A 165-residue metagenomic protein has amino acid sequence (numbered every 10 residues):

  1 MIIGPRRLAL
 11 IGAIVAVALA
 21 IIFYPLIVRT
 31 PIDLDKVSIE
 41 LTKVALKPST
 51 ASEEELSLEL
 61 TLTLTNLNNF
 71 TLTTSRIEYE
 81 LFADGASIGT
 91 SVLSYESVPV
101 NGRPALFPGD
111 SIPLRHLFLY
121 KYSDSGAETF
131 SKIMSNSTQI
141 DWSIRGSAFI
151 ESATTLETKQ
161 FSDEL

Functional and structural regions predicted by a protein language model:
M1-E53, F149, A153-L165: Membrane engagement elements in two modes
T42-P48, V98-G102, A127-S131: Short structured motifs
E54-T61: Short, solvent-exposed loop/turn segments enriched in Ser/Thr/Gly
L62-N68: Asparagine-centered strand-capping/turn motif at beta-strand->loop junctions
F70-E78, T90-V92: Short, hydrophobic/aromatic beta-strand segments
E78-F82, R145-S147: Beta-strand signatures of extracellular beta-sandwich domains
G85-G126: Intrinsically disordered, low-complexity Pro/Gly/Ser/Thr-rich segments with frequent PxxP/GP/PP motifs and embedded
Y120-L165: Terminal connector regions
